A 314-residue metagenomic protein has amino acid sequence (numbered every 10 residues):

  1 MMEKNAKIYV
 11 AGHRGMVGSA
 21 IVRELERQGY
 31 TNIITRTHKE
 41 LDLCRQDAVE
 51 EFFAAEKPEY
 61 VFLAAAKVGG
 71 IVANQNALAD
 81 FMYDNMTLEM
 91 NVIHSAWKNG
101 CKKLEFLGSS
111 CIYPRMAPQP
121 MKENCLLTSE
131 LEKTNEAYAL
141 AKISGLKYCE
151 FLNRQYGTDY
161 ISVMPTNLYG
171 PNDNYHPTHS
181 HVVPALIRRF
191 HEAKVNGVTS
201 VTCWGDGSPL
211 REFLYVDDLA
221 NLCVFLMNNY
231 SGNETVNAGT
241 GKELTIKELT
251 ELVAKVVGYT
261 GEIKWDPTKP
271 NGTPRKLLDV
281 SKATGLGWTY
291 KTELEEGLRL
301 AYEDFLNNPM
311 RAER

Functional and structural regions predicted by a protein language model:
K4, M90-N135: Conserved Rossmann-fold NAD(P)-dependent oxidoreductase catalytic core, especially the SDR/UDP-sugar
A11-M16, A20-Q28, E192-R314: C-terminal substrate-binding subdomain of Rossmann-fold SDR/epimerase-dehydratase oxidoreductases
E26-E51: Adenosine-cofactor binding site in Rossmann-like domains, unifying the SAM/SAH pocket of S-adenosylmethionine-dependent
D42, I112-P114, A137, I161-A185 (+1 more regions): Flexible, glycine-rich beta-alpha linker
Q46-M86, S95-K98: NAD(P)H-binding glycine-rich loop region in Rossmannoid oxidoreductase-like domains and their noncatalytic homologs
G70-I71, F106-M121, A137-I143, Q155 (+1 more regions): Conserved catalytic-site region of short-chain dehydrogenase/reductase
M82, M86, T134-L146, H176-P184 (+2 more regions): Short-chain dehydrogenase/reductase
K133-T166, A185-V195: Active-site Tyr-X1-5-Lys
